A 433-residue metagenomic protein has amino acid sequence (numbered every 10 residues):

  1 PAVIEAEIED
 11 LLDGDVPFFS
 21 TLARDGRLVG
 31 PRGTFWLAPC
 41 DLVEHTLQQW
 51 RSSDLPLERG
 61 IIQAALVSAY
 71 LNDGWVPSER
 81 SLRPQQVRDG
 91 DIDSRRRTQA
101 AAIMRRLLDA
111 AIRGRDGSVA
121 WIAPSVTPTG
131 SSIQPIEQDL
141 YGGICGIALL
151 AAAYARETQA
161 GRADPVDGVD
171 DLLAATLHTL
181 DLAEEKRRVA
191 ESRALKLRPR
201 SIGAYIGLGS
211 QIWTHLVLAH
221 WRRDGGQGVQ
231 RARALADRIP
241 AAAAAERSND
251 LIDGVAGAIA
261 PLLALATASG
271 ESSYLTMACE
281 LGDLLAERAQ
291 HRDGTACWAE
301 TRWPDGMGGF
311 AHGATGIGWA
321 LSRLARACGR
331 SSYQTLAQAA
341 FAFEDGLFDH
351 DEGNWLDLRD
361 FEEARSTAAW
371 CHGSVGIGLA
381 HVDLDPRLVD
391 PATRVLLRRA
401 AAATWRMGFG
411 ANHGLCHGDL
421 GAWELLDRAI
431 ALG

Functional and structural regions predicted by a protein language model:
P1-G142, G146, E157, R188-G203: Regulatory N- and C-terminal appendages and interdomain linkers associated with kinase/kinase-like NTP transferase
E7, G14-F18, A342-F361, R365 (+1 more regions): Non-catalytic carbohydrate-binding regions of carbohydrate-active enzymes
V87-D89, C145-R162, S210-D224, I259-E271 (+3 more regions): Well-ordered alpha-helical scaffold segments within catalytic/enzyme domains
A101-S118, G168-A194, G225-R247, M277-C297 (+2 more regions): Long, well-ordered core segments of solenoidal/helical folds
T127-I144, E185-L208, A241-V255, A299-T315 (+2 more regions): Solvent-exposed loop and edge beta-strand segments that line ligand/cofactor-binding and catalytic clefts
A194-A258, A264-L281: Internal alpha-solenoid helical repeat scaffolds
N249-T335: Solenoidal tandem-repeat scaffolds enriched in leucines and small polar residues
T315-A369, S374: Acidic, glycine-rich loop-and-beta core segments that form the ion-binding/anion-interacting portion of active sites
